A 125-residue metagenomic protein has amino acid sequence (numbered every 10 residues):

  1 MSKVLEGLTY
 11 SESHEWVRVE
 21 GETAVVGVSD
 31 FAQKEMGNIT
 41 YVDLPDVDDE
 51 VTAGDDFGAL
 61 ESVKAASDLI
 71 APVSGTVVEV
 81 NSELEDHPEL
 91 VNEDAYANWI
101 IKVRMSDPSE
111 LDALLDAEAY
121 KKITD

Functional and structural regions predicted by a protein language model:
M1-D56, E89, E93-D125: Acidic, low-complexity mobile loops and tails
H14, L60, L69, S74-V77: Conserved hydrophobic positions within beta-strands
V19, S62-V63, P72, S106: A short, compositionally biased micro-patch
S62-A65, S82: Short, conserved catalytic or interaction motifs in soluble domains
K64, I70-P72, Y96-N98: Short connector loops at helix/strand junctions that flank enzyme active sites, especially segments positioning acidic
V77-E93: Short, charge-rich, low-complexity interaction segments located in flexible loops at or near secondary-structure
